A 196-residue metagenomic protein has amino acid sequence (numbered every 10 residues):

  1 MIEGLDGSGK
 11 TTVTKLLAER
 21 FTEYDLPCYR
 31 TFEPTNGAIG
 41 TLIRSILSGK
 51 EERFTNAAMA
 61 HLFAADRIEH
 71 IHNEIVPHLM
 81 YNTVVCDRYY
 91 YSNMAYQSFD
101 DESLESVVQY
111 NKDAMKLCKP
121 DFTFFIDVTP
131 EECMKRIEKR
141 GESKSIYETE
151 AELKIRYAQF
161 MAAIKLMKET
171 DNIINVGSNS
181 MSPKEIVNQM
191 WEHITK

Functional and structural regions predicted by a protein language model:
I2: Hydrophobic anchor at the beta1->P-loop junction of P-loop NTPases
L5: P-loop (Walker A) phosphate-binding loop of NTP-binding proteins
K10: Conserved lysine of the Walker
V13: Hydrophobic positions on the alpha1 helix immediately C-terminal to the Walker A/P-loop
A18, E131-K196: NTP-dependent small-molecule kinase module
R20, L26-Q109, A114: ATP-dependent small-molecule kinase phosphotransfer cores that center on conserved nucleotide phosphate-binding segments
T31, V85, F122-F124, I174-V176: Hydrophobic/aromatic beta-strand patches that form the interior of the parallel beta-sheet core in alpha/beta enzyme
Y91-A158: A glycine- and Lys/Arg-enriched "phosphate-lid" helix/loop adjacent to the NTP-binding pocket of small-molecule kinases
